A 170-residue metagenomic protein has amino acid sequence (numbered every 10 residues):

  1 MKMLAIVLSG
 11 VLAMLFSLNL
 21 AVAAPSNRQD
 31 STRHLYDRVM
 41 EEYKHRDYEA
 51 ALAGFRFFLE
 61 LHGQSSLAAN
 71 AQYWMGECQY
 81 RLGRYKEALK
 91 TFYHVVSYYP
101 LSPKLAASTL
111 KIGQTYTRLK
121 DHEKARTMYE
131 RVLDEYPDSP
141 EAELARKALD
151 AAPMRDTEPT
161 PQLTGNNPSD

Functional and structural regions predicted by a protein language model:
K2-L8, L18-D170: Acidic, polar-rich low-complexity tracts and alpha-helical solenoid repeat scaffolds
